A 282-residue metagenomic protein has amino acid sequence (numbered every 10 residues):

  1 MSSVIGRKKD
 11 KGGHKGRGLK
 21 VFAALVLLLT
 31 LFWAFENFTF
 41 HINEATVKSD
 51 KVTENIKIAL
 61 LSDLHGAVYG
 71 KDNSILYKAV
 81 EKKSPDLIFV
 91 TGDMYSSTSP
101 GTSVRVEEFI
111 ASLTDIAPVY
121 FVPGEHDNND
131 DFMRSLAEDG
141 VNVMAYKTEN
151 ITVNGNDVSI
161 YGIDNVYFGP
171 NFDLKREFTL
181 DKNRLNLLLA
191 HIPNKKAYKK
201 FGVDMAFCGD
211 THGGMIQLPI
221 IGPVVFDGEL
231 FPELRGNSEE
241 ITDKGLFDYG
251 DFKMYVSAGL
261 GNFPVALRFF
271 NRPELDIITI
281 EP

Functional and structural regions predicted by a protein language model:
M1-V52: N-terminal membrane-anchoring alpha-helices
F40, T46-A59, V141, E149-G162 (+2 more regions): Beta-strand-turn-beta hairpins that frame and shape the catalytic cleft of phosphate-ester-processing enzymes
F40-G70, L174-P193: Mobile, glycine- and charge-enriched loop segments and immediately flanking short secondary-structure elements within
E54-K147: Membrane-embedded segments
I56, L87, V158-S159, L185-L187 (+1 more regions): Structural motif
H65, M94-Y95, H126-D127, T148-E149 (+4 more regions): Catalytic metal-binding/acid-base residues of hydrolase active sites
D131-R134, E138-V141, K147, V153-Y198 (+1 more regions): Binuclear metal-dependent hydrolase catalytic cores centered on His/Asp/Glu-rich metal-binding motifs
P193-D276: Conserved beta-sheet core of the metallophosphoesterase superfamily
